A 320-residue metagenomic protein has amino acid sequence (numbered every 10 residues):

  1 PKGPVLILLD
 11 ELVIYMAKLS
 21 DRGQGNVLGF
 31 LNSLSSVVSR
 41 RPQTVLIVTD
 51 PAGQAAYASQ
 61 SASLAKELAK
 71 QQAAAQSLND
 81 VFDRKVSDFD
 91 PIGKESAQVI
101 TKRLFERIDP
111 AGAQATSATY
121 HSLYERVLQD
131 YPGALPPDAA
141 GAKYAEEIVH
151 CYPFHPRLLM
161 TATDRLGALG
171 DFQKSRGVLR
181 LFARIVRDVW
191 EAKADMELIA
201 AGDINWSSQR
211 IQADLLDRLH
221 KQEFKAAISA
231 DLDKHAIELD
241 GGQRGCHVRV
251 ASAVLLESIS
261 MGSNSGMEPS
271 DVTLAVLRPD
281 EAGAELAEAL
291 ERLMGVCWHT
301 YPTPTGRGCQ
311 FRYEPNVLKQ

Functional and structural regions predicted by a protein language model:
P1-K2, N26-L46, Q71-K85, G295: Substrate-engagement module of ASCE P-loop NTPases
K2-Q24, T49: Conserved P-loop NTPase "ATPase switch" module shared by AAA+ and STAND
E11, T44, V48-Q54, A58-L64 (+1 more regions): A short beta-strand-to-loop transition that corresponds to the Sensor-1 phosphate-sensing loop of AAA+ P-loop ATPases
V13-I14, P51-A56, I92-A97, P156-L159 (+3 more regions): Conserved nucleotide-binding/hydrolysis micro-motifs of P-loop NTPases
K18-R22, P110-V250, L256-E285, V296-C309 (+1 more regions): C-terminal helical "lid" subdomain and adjoining coupling/linker elements of P-loop NTPases
Q60-G93, K102-L104: A short helix-turn-beta junction within AAA+ P-loop NTPase domains corresponding to the substrate/partner-engaging
L64-E67, E314-Q320: Short, amphipathic alpha-helical interaction segments positioned at domain boundaries
A287-E291: Short, hydrophobic-biased segments on the C-terminal half of alpha helices that form "recognition helices"
